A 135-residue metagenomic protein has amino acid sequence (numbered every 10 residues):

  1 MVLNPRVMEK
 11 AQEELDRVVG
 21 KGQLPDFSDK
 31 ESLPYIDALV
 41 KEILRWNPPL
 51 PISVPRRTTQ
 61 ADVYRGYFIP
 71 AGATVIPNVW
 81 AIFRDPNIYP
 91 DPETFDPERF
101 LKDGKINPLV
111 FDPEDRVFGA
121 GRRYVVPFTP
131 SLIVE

Functional and structural regions predicted by a protein language model:
M1, P25, D29-L33, G104 (+2 more regions): Amphipathic alpha-helical protein-protein interaction segments
M1-R6, Q12-E14, F128-E135: Cytochrome P450 catalytic-core helices
V2, Q12, D16, V40-L44 (+1 more regions): Amphipathic alpha-helical interaction motifs in eukaryotic regulatory proteins
E9, K30, N47, V63 (+1 more regions): Conserved cytochrome P450 K-helix/beta-meander segment immediately N-terminal to the heme-binding cysteine loop
P25-G66: Conserved cytochrome P450 K-helix E-x-x-R motif and the immediately C-terminal K′/meander segment
I69: PAZ/PAZ-like end-binding module
D112-E135: Cytochrome P450 heme-iron axial ligand motif
